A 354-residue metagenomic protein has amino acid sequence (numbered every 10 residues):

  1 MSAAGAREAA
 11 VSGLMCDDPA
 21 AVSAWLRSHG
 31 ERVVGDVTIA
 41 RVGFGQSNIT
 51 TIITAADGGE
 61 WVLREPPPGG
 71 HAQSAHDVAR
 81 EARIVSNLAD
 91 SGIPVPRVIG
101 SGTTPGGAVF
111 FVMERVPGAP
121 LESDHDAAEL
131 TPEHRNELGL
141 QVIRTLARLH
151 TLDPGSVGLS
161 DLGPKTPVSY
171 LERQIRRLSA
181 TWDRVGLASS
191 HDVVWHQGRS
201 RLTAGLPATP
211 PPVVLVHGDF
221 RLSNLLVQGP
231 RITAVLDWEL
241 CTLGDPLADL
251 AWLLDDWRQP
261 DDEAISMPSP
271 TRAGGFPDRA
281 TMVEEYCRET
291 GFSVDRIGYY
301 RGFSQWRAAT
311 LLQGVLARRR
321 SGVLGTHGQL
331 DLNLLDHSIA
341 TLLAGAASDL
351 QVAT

Functional and structural regions predicted by a protein language model:
S2-V33: Juxta-kinase regulatory segment immediately upstream of eukaryotic protein kinase catalytic domains
A10, R184, M267-P277, T281-S293 (+1 more regions): ATP/Mg2+ or Mg2+-diphosphate-binding catalytic cores that bind nucleotide phosphates or diphosphates via glycine-rich
T38-G198, G205-V214: ATP-binding pocket architecture of kinase catalytic cores
T166, F292-S304: All-alpha amphipathic helical-bundle segments outside canonical DNA-binding/catalytic cores that form hydrophobic
L215-H217, L222: Catalytic-loop of the protein kinase fold
L236-C241: Activation of the activation-loop gatekeeper triad in protein kinase-fold domains
D249-A264: C-lobe/activation-segment region of protein kinase-like
